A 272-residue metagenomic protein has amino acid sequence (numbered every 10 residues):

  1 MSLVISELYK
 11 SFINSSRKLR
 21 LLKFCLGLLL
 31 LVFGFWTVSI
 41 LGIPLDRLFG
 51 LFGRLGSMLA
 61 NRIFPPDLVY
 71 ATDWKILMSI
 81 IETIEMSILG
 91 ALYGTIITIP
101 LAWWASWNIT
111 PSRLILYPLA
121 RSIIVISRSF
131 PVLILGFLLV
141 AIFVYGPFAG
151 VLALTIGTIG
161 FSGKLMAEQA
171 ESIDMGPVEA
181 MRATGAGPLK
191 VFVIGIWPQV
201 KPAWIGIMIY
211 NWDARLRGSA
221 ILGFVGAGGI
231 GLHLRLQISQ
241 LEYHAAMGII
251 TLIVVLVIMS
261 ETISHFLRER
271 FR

Functional and structural regions predicted by a protein language model:
M1-L92, I99, N108, S112-I115: N-terminal, non-cleaved signal-anchor transmembrane helix
V69, D73, L77, I81 (+8 more regions): Alpha-helical membrane-protein architecture signal
A91-I99, W103, W107, L133 (+6 more regions): Hydrophobic positions within alpha-helical transmembrane segments of bacterial inner-membrane proteins
L101-L135, L165-E168: Cytoplasmic-entry segments and transmembrane alpha-helices of multi-pass inner-membrane transporters
I124-T155: Generic hydrophobic transmembrane alpha-helix motif, especially the helices
A141, R217-I253, R272: Glycine-rich helix-loop "coupling/hinge" segments at transmembrane-helix boundaries in multipass transporters
Y145-I196, P202-N211, T262-H265: Membrane-cytosol interface at the C-terminal ends of specific transmembrane alpha-helices in multi-pass membrane
G206, M247-R272: C-terminal transmembrane helix and the adjacent membrane-cytosol boundary/short C-terminal tail of inner/organellar
